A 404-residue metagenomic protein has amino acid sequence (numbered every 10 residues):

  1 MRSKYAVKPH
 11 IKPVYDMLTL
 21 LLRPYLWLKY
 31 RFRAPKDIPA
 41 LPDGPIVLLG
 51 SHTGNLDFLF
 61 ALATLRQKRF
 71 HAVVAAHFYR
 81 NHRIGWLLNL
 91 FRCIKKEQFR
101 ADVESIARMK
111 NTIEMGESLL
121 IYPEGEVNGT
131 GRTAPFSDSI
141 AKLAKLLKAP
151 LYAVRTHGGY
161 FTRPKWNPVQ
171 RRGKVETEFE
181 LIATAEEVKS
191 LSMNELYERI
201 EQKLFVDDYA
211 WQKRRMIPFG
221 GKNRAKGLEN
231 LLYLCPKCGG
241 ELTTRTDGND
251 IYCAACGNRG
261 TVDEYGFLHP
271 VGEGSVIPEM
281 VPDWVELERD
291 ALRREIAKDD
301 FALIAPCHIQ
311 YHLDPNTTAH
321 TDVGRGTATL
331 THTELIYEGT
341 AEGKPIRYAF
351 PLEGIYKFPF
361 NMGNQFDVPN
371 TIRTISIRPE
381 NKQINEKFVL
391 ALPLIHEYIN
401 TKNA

Functional and structural regions predicted by a protein language model:
M1-H10, T401-A404: Short, Lys/Arg-enriched, disordered terminal segments
Y5, H10-Y15, P24-E198, R214 (+7 more regions): Soluble catalytic domains of membrane acyltransferases
A72, V262, L335-G339, V368: Short hydrophobic/aromatic-rich beta-strand segments that constitute the beta-sheet cores of beta-sandwich/beta-barrel
K174-L234, E241, R373-V389: A broadly conserved sequence feature marking short terminus-proximal activation segments in nucleic acid-centric
G220-G274: Cys/His-rich short segments
P270-T327: Anionic N-terminal interaction surfaces
Y311-Q365, I375-K382: Phosphoinositide-binding peripheral membrane targeting modules
F358-A404: Canonical pleckstrin homology
